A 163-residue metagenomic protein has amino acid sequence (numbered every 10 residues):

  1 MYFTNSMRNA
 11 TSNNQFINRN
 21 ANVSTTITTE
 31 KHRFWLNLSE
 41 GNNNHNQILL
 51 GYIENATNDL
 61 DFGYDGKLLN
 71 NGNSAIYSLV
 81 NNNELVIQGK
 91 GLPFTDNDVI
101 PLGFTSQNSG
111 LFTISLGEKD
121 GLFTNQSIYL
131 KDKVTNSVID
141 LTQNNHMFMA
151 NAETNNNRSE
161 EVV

Functional and structural regions predicted by a protein language model:
M1-V163: Compositionally biased Ser/Thr/Gly- and acidic/asparagine-rich, proline-interspersed low-complexity stretches
